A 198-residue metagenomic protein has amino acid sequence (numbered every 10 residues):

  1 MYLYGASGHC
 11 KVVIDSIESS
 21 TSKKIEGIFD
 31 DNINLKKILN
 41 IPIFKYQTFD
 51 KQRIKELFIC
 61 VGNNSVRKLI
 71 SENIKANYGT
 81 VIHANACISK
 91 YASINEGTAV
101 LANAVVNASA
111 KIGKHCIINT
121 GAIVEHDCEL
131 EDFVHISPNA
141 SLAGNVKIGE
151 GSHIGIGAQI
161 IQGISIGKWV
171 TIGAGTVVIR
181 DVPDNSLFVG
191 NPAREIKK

Functional and structural regions predicted by a protein language model:
M1-I17: Glycine-rich adenosine-cofactor-binding loop
M1-Y2, I25-E26, R53-F58, K168: Short active-site oxyanion
L3-Y4, F29, C60, L101 (+1 more regions): Short hydrophobic segments within beta-strands
H9, N34, R194: Conserved Rossmann-like nucleotide-cofactor binding loop
I14-S16, L69-N73, I112, P183-D184: Short amphipathic alpha-helical segments
S20-K37: NAD(P)-binding Rossmann-fold cofactor-contacting core
N34-S89: Phosphate-bearing ligand-interacting subdomains that bind or position ATP/ADP/UDP/GDP/NAD(P) or nucleotide-linked
V81-V189, A193-I196: Structural signal for interior beta-strand "rungs" in well-ordered beta-sheet cores of soluble enzyme domains
